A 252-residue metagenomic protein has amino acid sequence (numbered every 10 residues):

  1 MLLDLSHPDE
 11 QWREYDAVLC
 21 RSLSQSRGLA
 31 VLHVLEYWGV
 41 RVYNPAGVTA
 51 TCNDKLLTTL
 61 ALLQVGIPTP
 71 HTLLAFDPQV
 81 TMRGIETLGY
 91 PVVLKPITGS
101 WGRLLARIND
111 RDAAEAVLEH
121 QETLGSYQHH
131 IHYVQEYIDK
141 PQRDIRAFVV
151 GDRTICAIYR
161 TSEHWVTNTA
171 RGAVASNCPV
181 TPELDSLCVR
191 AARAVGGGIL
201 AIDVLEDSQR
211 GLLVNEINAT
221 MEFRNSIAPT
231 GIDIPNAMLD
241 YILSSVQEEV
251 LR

Functional and structural regions predicted by a protein language model:
M1-V48: ATP-binding N-terminal substructure of ATP-dependent carboxylate-amine bond-forming enzymes
Q11, E36-G39, T49-Y133, D139-Q142 (+1 more regions): Active-site nucleotide/adenylate-binding loops and adjacent lid/helix of ATP-dependent enzymes
V31, T81, C188: Aromatic/hydrophobic pocket-lining residues that form π-stacking "cages" and hydrophobic walls in ligand
P70, R103, R143-I145, D152 (+2 more regions): Change "...and in nucleic-acid phosphodiester-cleaving endonucleases..." to "...and in nucleic-acid processing enzymes
V92, Y133, I155-C156, L200 (+1 more regions): Protein kinase-like catalytic core scaffold
A106-V195: Phosphate-binding site of ATP-dependent enzymes
V166-V214, P235-R252: A long amphipathic alpha-helix within ATP-dependent nucleotide-binding catalytic cores
N218-G231: Glycine-rich phosphate/pyrophosphate-binding beta-alpha loops
